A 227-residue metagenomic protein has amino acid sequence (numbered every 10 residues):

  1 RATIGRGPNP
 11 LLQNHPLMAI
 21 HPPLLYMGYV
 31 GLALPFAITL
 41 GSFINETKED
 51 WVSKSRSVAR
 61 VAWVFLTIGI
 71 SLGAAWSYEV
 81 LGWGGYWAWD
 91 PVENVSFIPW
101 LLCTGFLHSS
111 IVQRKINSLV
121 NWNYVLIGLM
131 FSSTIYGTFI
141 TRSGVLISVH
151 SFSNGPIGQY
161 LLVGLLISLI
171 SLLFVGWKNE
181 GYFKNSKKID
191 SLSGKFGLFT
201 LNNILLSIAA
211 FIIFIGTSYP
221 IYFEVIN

Functional and structural regions predicted by a protein language model:
R1-N227: Polytopic transmembrane helical bundles with strong interfacial aromatic enrichment
